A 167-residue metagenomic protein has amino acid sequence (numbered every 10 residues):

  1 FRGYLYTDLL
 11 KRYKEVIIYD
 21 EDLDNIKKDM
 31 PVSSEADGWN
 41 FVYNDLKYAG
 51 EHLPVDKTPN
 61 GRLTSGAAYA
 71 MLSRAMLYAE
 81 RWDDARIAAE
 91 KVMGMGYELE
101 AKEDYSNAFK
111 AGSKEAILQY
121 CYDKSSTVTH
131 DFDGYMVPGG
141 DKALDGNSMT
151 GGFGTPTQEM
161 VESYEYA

Functional and structural regions predicted by a protein language model:
F1-L63, A79-D84, A88, G94-M95: Aromatic-anchored glycine-rich loop motif in surface-exposed flexible loops
W39, Y43, K47-G50, R62-A167: An aromatic- and glycine-enriched ligand-binding surface/loop that stacks and positions planar moieties
